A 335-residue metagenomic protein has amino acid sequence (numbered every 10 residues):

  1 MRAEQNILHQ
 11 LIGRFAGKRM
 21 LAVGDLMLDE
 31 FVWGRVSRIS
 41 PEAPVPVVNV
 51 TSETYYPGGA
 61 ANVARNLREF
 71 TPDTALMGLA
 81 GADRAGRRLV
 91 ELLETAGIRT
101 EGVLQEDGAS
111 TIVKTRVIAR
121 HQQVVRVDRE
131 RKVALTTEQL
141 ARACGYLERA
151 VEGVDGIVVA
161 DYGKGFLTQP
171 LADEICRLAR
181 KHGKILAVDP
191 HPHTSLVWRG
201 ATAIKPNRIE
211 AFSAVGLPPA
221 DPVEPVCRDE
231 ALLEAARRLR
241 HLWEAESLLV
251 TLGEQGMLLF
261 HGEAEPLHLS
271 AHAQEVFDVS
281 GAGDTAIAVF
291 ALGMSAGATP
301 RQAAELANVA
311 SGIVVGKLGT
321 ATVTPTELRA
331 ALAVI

Functional and structural regions predicted by a protein language model:
M1-S37, L332: Positively charged, low-complexity intrinsically disordered leader regions
R2-L11, P41, V45-V113, A331: Substrate-binding N-lobe of the ribokinase-like
F15, V151-E152, W198-R199: A short, aliphatic-rich alpha-helical micro-motif
L21-V23, R126, D155-V158, A187 (+2 more regions): Structural motif
V103-A109, R116-V151: Conserved phosphate-binding/catalytic loop of the ribokinase/pfkB sugar-kinase fold
G153-F166: Short acidic, glycine-rich surface-loop motifs adjacent to enzyme active sites
K164-P266: Conserved phosphate/ATP/ADP-binding segment of small-molecule kinases
E246-S247, H272-A331: Conserved post-catalytic alpha-helical subdomain immediately downstream of the catalytic base and nucleotide-binding
